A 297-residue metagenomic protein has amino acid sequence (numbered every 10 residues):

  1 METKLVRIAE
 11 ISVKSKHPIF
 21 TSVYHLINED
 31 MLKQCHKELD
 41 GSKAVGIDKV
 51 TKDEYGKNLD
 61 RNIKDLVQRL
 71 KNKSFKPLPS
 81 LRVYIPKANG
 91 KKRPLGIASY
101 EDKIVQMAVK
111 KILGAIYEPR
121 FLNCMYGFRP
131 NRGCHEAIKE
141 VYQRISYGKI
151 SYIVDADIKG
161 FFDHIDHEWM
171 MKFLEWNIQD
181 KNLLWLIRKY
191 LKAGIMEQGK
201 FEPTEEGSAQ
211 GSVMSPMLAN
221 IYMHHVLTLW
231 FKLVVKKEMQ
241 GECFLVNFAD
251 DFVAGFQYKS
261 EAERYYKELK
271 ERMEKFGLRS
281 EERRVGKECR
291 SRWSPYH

Functional and structural regions predicted by a protein language model:
M1-V23: Charged, compositionally biased N-terminal leader segments and the immediate start of the first structured element
K4, K14, I27-K37, G41: Gly/serine-rich nucleotide phosphate-binding loop at the start of the catalytic core of nucleotide/ADP-ribose-handling
K33-P86, K92: Phosphate/adenylate-binding "loop-and-lid" substructures adjacent to NTP/NAD/dNTP-binding pockets in NTP-dependent
R69-Y84, A88, R120-R279: Conserved polymerase palm-domain catalytic core
P94-S99: Conserved phosphate-binding loops in nucleotide/dinucleotide-binding enzymes
V109: Nucleotide/phosphate-binding loop and acidic/charged catalytic motifs in nucleotide-binding or -utilizing enzymes
E282-C289: Conserved small/polar residues in nucleotide/adenosyl-binding loops
